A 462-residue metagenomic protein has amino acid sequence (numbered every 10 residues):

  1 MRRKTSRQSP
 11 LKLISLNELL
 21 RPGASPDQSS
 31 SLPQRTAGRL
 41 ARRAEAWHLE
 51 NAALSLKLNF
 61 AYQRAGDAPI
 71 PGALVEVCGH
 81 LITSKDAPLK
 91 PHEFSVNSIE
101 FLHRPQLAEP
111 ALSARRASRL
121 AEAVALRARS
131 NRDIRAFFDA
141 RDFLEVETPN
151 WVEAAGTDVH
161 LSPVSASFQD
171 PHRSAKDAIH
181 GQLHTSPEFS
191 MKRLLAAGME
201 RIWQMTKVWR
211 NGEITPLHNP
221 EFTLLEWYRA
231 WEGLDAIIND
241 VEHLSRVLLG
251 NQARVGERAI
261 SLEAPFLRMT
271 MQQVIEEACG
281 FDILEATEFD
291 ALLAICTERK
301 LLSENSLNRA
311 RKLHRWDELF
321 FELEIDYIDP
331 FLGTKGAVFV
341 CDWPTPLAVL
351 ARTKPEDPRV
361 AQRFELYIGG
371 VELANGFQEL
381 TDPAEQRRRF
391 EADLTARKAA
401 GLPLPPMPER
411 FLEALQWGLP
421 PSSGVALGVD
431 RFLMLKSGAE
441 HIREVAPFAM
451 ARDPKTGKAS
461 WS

Functional and structural regions predicted by a protein language model:
R2-A236, L244-R246, D329, M434 (+1 more regions): Class II aminoacyl-tRNA synthetase-like tRNA-binding/catalytic domains
E147-W151, N251-E263: Short, glycine/acidic-rich hinge or "gate" loops at secondary-structure transitions that mediate conformational
P149-D240, M269-S462: A translation/RNA-centric and nucleic-acid-associated enzymatic feature enriched in Class II aminoacyl-tRNA synthetases
